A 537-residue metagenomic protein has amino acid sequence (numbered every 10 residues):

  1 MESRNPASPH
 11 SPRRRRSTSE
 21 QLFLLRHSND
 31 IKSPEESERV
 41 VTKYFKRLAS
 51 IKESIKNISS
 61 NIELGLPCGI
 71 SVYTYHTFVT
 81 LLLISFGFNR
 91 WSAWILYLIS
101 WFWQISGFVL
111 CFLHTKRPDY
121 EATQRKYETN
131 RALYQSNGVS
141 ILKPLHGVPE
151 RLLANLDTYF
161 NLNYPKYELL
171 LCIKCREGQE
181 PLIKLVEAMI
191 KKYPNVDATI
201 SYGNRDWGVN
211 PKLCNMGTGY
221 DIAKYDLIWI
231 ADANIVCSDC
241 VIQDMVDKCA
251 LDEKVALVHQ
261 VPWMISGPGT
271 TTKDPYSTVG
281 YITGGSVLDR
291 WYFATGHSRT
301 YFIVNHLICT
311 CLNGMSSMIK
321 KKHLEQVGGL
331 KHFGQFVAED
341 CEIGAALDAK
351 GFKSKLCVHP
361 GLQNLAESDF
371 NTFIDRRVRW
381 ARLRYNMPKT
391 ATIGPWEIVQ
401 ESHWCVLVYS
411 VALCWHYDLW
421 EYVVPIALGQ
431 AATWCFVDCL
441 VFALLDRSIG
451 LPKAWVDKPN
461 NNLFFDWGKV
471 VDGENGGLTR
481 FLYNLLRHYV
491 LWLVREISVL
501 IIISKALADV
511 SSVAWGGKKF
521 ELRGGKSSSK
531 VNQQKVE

Functional and structural regions predicted by a protein language model:
E2-L133, R290-W291, I303: N-terminal membrane-anchoring/stem segments of glycan-assembly enzymes
S106-P194, R299-N305, I503-L522: N-terminal signal-anchor transmembrane helix
V109, T115-K116, V399-A514: Membrane-embedded multi-pass helical conduit in multi-pass membrane proteins, especially envelope-biosynthetic
K174, A231-N234, V261: Active-site acidic Asp-centered loop
E187-Y225, C240, D244-G334, I374-A381 (+1 more regions): Long helical/loop segments within the catalytic core of UDP-sugar-dependent glycosyltransferases, especially the large
Y225-S238: Short beta-strand-to-loop acidic/aromatic patch adjacent to the donor-nucleotide binding site
M264, V358-T372: Active-site donor/metal-binding and catalytic loop motifs of nucleotide-sugar-dependent glycosylation enzymes
V337-E342, C357: Acidic donor-binding loop at a coil-to-helix junction in glycosyltransferase catalytic cores that engages
